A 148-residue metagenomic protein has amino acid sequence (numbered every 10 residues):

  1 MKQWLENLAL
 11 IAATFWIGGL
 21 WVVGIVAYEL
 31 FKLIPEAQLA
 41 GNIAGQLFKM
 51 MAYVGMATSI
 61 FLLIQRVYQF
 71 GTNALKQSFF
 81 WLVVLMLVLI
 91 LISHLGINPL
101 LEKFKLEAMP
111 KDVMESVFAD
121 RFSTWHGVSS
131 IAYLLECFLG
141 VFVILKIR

Functional and structural regions predicted by a protein language model:
M1-A13, K76-M86, G140-K146: Alpha-helical transmembrane segments and their helix-start/interface "positive-inside/aromatic belt" motifs in integral
K2-L62, R66-L75, K103, M109-A119: Interfacial loop at the N-terminal end of multi-pass membrane proteins
W16-I17, W81-G96: Hydrophobic alpha-helical membrane-insertion segments
V22-V26, I92, G96-P99, L139-F142: Transmembrane alpha-helix boundary/anchor motif
L47-F48, V117-E136: Individual transmembrane alpha-helices with interfacial aromatic-anchor signatures
V54, I97, F104, W125-V128 (+1 more regions): Amphipathic alpha-helical coiled-coil segments
L62-F70, Y133-R148: Transmembrane alpha-helical segments in integral membrane proteins
